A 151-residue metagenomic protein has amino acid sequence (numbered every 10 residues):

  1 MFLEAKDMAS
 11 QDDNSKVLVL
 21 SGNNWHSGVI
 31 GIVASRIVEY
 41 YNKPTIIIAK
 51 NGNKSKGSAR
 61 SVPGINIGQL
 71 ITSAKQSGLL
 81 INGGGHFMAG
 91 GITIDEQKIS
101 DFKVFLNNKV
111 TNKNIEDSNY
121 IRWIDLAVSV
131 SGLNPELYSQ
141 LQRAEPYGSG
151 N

Functional and structural regions predicted by a protein language model:
M1-D101, W123: Hydrophobic helix-and-loop "lid/oligomerization" segment in the mid-to-C-terminal part of catalytic domains
A5, L70-I71, L106, L137 (+1 more regions): Generic structural signal of hydrophobic/aromatic residues within well-ordered alpha-helices of folded domains
S10, N42-K43, N107-T111, P146: Non-catalytic alpha-helical coupling and interface elements of nucleotide-dependent molecular machines and regulators
D95-E116: M16/insulysin-pitrilysin zinc metalloprotease superfamily fold
K109-N151: A contiguous loop/helix-start segment that scaffolds small-molecule binding in enzyme catalytic cores
